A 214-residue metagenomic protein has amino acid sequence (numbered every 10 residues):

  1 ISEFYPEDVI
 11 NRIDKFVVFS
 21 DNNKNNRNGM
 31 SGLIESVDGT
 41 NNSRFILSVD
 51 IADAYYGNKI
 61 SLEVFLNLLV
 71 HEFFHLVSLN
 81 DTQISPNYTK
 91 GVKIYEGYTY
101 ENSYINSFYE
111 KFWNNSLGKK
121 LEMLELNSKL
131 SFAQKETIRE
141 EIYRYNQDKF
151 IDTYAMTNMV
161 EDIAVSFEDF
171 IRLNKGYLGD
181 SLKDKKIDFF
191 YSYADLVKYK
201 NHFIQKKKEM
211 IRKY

Functional and structural regions predicted by a protein language model:
I1-V49: Auxiliary, metal-adjacent structural segments of Zn-dependent hydrolase domains
N23-N25, I46-Y214: Active-site-flanking segments in enzyme catalytic domains
